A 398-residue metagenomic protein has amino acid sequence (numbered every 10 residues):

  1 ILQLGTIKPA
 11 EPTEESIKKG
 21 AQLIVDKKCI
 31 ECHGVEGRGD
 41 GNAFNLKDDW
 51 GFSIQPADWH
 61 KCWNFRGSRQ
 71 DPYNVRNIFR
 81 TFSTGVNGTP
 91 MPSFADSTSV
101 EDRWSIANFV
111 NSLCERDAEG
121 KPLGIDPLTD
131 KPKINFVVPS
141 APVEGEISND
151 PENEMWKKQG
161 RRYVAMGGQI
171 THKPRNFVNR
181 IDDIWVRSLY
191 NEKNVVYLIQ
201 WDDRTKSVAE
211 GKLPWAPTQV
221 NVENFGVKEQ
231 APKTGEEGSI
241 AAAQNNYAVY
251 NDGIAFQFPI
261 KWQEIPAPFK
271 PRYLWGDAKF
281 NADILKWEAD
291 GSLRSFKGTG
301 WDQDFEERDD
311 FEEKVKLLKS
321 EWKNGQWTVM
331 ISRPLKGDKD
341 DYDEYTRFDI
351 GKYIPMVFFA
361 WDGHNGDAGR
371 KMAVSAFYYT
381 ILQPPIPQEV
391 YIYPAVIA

Functional and structural regions predicted by a protein language model:
I1, L46-N111, L274-G276, F280-S292: Extracytoplasmic electron-transfer domains, predominantly the class I c-type cytochrome c fold
I1-V25, D117-P127: Electrostatic cytochrome c docking/interface patches
P12-R38, D49, I106: Sequence/structural segment immediately N-terminal to covalent heme-attachment motifs in c-type and related
P122-K157, L213-D290, D338-A398: Acidic/polar low-complexity flexible segments
I125-P214, T218-V220: A long-range scaffold signal marking pre-active-site subdomains of enzyme folds
I184-R187, V315-W322: Beta-strand-rich interaction surfaces with strong enrichment in secreted/lumenal proteins
N194-W201, W327-L335: Short, well-ordered beta-strand segments enriched in hydrophobic/aromatic residues
N281-K319: Glycine-aromatic-enriched beta-strand/loop faces of beta-sandwich-type recognition domains, especially lectin-like
